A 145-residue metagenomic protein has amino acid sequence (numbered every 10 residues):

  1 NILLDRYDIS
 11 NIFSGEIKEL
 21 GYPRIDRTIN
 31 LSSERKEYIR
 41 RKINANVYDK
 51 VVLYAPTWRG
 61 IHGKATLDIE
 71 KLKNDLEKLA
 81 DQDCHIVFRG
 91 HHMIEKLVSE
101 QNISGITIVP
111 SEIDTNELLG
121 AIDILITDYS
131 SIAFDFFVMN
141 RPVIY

Functional and structural regions predicted by a protein language model:
N1-S14: A short, active-site helix/loop in glycosyltransferases that binds the activated sugar's phosphate group
I2-L3, K96-L97, D135: Phosphate- and divalent-cation-binding pockets in alpha/beta enzyme and binding domains that engage nucleotide-derived
D5-R6, L31-S32, M139: Residue-level signal for well-ordered alpha-helical positions
S14-E100: Conserved catalytic-core segment of nucleotide-activated headgroup transferases in glycan assembly
K18, V87, T107, I124-I126 (+1 more regions): Hydrophobic/aromatic beta-strand patches that form the interior of the parallel beta-sheet core in alpha/beta enzyme
E34, I69-E70, I106-P110, I126: Short gly/ser/thr-rich secondary-structure transition/capping motifs
I94-E112: Nucleotide-activated donor-binding/catalytic signature segment of Leloir-type glycosyltransferases, i.e., the conserved
I113-Y145: A donor-sugar binding/catalytic signature common to diverse glycosyltransferases and related nucleotide-sugar
